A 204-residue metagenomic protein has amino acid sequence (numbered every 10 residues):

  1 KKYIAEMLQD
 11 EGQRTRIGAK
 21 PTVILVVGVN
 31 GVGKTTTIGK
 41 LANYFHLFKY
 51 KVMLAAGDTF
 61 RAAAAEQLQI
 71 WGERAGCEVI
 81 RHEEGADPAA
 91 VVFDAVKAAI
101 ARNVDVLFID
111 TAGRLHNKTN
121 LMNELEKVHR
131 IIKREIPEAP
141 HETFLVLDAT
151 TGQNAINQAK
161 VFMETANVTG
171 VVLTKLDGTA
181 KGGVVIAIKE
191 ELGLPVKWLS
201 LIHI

Functional and structural regions predicted by a protein language model:
K1-G57, A64-I100, V104-I109: Primarily NTPase-proximal linker/entry elements flanking Walker-type ATP/GTP-binding cores
V27, V172, K181: Conserved catalytic-core segments of large NTP-driven translation/proteostasis enzymes
K40, Q67-I70, D94-K97, N123 (+4 more regions): Alpha-helical scaffolding segments of alpha/beta enzyme cores, especially the outer helices of TIM-barrel or partial
M53, A139-L147, E164-L176, L192-L199: Conserved beta-strand/loop subsegment of P-loop NTPase cores
T59-A62, G85-A86, G113-H116, A149-Q153 (+1 more regions): Conserved nucleotide-binding/hydrolysis micro-motifs of P-loop NTPases
N120-N123, N157-E164, K175-G193: GTPase G-domain guanine-specificity segment
L125-D148: Inter-motif core of Ras-like GTPase G domains
I202-I204: Conserved small/polar residues in nucleotide/adenosyl-binding loops
